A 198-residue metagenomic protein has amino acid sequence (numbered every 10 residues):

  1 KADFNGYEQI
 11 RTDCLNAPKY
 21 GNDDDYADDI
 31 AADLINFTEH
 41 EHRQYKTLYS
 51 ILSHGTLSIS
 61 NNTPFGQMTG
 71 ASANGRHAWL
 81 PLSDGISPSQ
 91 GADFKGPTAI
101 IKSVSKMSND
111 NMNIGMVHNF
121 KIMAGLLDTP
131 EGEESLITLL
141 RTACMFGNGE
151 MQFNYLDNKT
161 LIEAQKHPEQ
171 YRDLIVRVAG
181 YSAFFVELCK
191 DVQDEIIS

Functional and structural regions predicted by a protein language model:
K1-S198: Acidic, glycine-enriched catalytic cores built around paired aspartates
